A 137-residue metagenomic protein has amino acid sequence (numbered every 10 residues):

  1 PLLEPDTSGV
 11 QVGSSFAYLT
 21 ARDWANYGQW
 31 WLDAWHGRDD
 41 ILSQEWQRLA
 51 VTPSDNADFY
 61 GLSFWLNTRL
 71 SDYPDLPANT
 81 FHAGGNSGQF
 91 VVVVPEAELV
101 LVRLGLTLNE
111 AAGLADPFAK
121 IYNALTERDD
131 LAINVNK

Functional and structural regions predicted by a protein language model:
P1-D23: Mid-domain, small-residue-enriched loop/turn segments at the edges of structured enzyme/sensor domains
P1-E4, R48-V100: Active-site Gly/Thr loop motif
S15-H36, Q89-G105: Active-site-proximal alpha-helical segments within enzyme catalytic domains
T20, L42-S43, A83: Helix N-cap / beta->alpha transition motif
A25-L32, Q47, V51, W65 (+1 more regions): Non-transmembrane alpha-helical segments in soluble domains of secreted/periplasmic/extracellular proteins
W35-S43, A112: Structural helix-adjacent loops and short alpha-helical linkers that scaffold large soluble proteins
A83-K137: Structured C-terminal helix/loop/strand segments within mature extracytoplasmic catalytic/sensor domains
